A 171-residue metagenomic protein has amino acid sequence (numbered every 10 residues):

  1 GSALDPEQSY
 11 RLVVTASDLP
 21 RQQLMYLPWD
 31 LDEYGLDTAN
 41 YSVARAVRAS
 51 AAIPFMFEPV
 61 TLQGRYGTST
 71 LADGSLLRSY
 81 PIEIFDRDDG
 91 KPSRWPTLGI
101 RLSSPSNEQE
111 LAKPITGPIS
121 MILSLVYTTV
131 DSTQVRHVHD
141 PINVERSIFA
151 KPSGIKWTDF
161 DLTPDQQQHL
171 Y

Functional and structural regions predicted by a protein language model:
G1-Y171: Patatin-like phospholipase
